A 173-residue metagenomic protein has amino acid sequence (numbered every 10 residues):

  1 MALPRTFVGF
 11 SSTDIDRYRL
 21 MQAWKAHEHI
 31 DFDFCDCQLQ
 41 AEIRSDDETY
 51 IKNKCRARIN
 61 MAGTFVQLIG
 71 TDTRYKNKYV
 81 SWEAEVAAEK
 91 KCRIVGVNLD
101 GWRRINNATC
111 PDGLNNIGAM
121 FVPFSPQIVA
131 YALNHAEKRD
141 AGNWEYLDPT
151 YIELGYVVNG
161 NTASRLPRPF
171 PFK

Functional and structural regions predicted by a protein language model:
M1-M61, G155-K173: Conserved N-terminal substructure of TIR/SEFIR domains
R5-F7, I105-K173: C-terminal interaction surface of TIR/SEFIR-family domains
F10, I69, N98: Short beta-strand/turn micro-motifs composed of small residues that flank or help shape donor/cofactor-binding pockets
I15-Y18, Y75-K76, W102-N107: Short catalytic/ligand-binding loop motif for oxyanion handling, primarily in non-cytosolic enzymes, centered on
A26-I30, V86-I94: Arginine/glycine-rich "motif VI" loop of SF2 helicases in the C-terminal RecA-like domain
A62-Q67: Inter-motif core of Ras-like GTPase G domains
D72-E89: Conserved TIR/SEFIR loop-to-helix hotspot centered on a Trp-containing motif with a nearby acidic residue
C92-I105: Short beta-alpha junction loops
